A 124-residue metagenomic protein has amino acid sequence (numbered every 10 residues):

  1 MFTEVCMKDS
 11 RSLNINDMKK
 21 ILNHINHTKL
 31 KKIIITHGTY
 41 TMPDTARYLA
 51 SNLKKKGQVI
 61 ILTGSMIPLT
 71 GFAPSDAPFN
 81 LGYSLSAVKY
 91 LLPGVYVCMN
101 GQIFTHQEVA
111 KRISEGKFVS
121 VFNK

Functional and structural regions predicted by a protein language model:
M1-K124: Active-site histidine-anchored catalytic micro-motif
